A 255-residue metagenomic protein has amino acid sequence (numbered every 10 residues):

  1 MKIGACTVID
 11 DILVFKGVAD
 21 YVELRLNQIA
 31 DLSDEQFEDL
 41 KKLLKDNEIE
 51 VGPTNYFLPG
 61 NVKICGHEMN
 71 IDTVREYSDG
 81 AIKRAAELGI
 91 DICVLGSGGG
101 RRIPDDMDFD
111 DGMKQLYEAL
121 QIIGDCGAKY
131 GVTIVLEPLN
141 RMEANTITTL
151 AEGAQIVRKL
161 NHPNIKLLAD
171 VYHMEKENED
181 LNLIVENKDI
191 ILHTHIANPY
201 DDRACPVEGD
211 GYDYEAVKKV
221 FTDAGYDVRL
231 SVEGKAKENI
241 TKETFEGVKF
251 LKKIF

Functional and structural regions predicted by a protein language model:
M1-D20, K45, R75, G89-I90 (+2 more regions): Histidine-acidic metal/acid-base catalytic patches
G4, G52, C93-V94, V135 (+2 more regions): Structural detector of well-ordered beta-strand residues that form the stable sheet scaffold of enzyme domains
I9-D11, L26-Q28, F57-G60, G99-R101 (+4 more regions): Active-site-proximal loop/turn and secondary-structure-junction residues that shape catalytic pockets, frequently
L13-E35, E50, N55-K63: N-terminal substrate-binding region of glycoside hydrolase catalytic domains
V22, L44, T54, A85 (+6 more regions): Conserved, mostly hydrophobic/aromatic
E23-K45, S97-P104: Glycine-rich, proline-tolerant flexible connector loops at the mouths of alpha/beta enzymes
Q36-N47, L116-G127, L183-E186, A216-V220: Catalytic-core regions built around general acid/base machinery
D46, H67-K166, K176: Active-site acidic/histidine proton-transfer and metal-coordination neighborhood in alpha/beta enzyme cores
